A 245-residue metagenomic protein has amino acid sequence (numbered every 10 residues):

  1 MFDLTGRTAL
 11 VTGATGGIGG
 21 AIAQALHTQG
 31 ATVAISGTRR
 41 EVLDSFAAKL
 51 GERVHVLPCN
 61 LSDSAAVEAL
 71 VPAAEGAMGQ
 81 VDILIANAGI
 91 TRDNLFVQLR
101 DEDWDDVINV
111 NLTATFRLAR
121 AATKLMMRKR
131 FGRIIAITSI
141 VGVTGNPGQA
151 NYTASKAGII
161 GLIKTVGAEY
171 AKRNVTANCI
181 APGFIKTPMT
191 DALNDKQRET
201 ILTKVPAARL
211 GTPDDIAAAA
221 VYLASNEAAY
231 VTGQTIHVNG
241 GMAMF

Functional and structural regions predicted by a protein language model:
T8, T15-G16: Conserved glycine-rich cofactor-binding loop
Q29-F46: Conserved glycine-rich Rossmann-like NAD(P)H-binding loop of the short-chain dehydrogenase/reductase
L95-F96, R100-I108, T190, I201: Substrate-binding pocket helix/loop in short-chain dehydrogenase/reductase
A119, S155, I163: Active-site helix of classical SDR
K124, A168-K172, A229: Alpha-helical segment proximal to the catalytic Tyr-Lys
S139: Residue(s) in the substrate-gating loop at a strand-loop-helix junction that position the organic substrate next
A171, T176, V231-G233, N239: Short, small/polar-rich loop/turn modules that mediate ligand/substrate recognition or access, typified
